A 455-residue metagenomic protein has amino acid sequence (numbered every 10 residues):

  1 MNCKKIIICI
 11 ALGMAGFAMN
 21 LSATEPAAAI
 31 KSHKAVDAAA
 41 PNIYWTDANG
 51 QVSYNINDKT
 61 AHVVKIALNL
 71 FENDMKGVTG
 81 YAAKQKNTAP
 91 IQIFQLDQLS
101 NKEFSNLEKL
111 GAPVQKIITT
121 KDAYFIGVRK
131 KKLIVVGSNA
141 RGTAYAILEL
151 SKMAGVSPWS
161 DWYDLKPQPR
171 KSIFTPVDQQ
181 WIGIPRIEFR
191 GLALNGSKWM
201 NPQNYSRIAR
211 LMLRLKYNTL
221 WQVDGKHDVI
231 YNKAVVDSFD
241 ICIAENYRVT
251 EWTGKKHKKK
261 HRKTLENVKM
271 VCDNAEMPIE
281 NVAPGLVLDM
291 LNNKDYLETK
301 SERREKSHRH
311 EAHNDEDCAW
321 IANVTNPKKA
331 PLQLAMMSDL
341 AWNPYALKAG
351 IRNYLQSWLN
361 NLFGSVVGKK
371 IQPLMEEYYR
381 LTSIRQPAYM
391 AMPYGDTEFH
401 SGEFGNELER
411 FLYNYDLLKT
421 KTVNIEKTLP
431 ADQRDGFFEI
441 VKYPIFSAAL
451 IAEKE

Functional and structural regions predicted by a protein language model:
M1-I10: Bacterial N-terminal signal peptides that target proteins for export
C9-A18: Bacterial N-terminal signal peptides
A23-I184: Contiguous, structured surface segment used for ligand recognition
V52, N57-T60, V64, T79-A89 (+4 more regions): Aromatic-lined carbohydrate-binding surfaces of glycoside hydrolases
V63-I66, L70, D74, G142-Y145 (+9 more regions): Extracytoplasmic/secreted proteins, especially bacterial periplasmic and envelope-associated proteins
A123-V128, G137, R141-D164, S172 (+3 more regions): Internal mixed beta-strand/loop scaffold within catalytic domains of large alpha/beta enzymes
D178, E266, D273, M277 (+1 more regions): Substrate-binding groove of N-acetylhexosamine-processing glycoside hydrolases
